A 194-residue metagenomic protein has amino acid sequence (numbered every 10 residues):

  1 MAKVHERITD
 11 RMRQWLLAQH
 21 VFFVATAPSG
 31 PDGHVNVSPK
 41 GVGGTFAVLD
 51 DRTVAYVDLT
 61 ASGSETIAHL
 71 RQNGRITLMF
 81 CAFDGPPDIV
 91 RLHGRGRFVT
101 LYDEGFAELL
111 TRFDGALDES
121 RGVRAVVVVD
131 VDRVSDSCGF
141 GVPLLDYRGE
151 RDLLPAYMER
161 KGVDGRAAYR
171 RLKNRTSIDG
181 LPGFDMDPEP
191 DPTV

Functional and structural regions predicted by a protein language model:
M1-V194: Binding-site signature for planar aromatic cofactors or substrates
